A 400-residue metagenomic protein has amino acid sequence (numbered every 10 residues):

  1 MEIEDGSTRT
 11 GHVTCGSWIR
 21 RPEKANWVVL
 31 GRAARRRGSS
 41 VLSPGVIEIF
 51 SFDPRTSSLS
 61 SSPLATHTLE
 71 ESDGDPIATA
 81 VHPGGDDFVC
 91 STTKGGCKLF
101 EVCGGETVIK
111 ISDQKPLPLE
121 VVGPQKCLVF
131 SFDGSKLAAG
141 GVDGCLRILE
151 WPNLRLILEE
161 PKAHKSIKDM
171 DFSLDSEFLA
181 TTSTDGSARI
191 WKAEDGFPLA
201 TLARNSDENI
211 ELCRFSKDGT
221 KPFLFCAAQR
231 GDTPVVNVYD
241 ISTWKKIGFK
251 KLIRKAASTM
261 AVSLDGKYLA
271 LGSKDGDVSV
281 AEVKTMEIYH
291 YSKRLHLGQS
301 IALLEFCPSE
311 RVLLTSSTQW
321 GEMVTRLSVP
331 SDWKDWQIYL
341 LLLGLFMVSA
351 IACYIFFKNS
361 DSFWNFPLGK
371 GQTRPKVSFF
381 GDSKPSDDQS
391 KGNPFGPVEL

Functional and structural regions predicted by a protein language model:
E2-S7, P63-L69, I109-P118, R155-E160 (+3 more regions): A short beta-strand motif characteristic of beta-propeller blades
S7-H12, H67-D75, P116-P124, P161-I167 (+4 more regions): WD40/WD-repeat beta-propeller blade N-cap
W18-A25, A80-G85, L128-S135, M170-E177 (+3 more regions): Loop/turn segments within WD40 beta-propeller blades
V28, F88, L137, L179 (+3 more regions): Hydrophobic beta-strand positions that form the internal "hydrophobic ladder" of WD40/Gbeta-like beta-propeller blades
R32-A34, V41-S43, S91-K94, G140-D143 (+4 more regions): Conserved strand-to-loop turn within each blade of WD40 beta-propeller repeats
I47-S51, C97-V102, L146-E150, A188-A193 (+3 more regions): WD40-repeat beta-propellers
F306-W333: Juxtamembrane amphipathic/hinge helix adjacent to a transmembrane helix
S331-E399: C-terminal single-pass membrane-anchor helix
